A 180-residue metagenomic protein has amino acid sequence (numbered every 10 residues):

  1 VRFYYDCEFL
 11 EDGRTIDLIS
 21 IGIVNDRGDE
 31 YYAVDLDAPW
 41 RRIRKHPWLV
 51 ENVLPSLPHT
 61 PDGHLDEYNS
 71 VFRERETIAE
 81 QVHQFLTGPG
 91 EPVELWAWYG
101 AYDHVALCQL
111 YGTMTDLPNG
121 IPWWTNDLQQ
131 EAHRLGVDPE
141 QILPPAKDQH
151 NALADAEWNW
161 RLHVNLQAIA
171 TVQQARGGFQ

Functional and structural regions predicted by a protein language model:
V1-Y31: Entry/capping segment at the start of metal-dependent catalytic domains with acidic active-site entry clusters
L18, N25-H64, E80-Q180: Metal-dependent phosphoesterase core characteristic of DEDDh/y 3'-5' exonuclease domains
S70-Q81: Glycine-rich, highly charged phosphate/nucleotide-binding loops
